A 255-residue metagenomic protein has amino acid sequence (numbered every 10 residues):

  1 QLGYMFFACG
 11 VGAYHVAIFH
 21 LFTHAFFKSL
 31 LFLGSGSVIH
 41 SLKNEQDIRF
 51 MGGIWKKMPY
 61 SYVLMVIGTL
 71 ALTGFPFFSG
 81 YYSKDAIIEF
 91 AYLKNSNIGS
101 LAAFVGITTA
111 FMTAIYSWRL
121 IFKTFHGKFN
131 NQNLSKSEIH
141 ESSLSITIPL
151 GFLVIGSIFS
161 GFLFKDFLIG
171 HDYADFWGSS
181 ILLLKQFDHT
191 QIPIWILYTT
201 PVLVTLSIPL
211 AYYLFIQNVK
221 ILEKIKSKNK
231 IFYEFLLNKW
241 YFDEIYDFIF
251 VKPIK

Functional and structural regions predicted by a protein language model:
Q1-I48: Alpha-helical multi-pass transmembrane bundles of energy-transducing inner-membrane proteins
Q1-L2, L42-F78, S100-T109, L134-F159: Interfacial and helix-entry/exit segments of alpha-helical transmembrane bundles in multi-pass inner-membrane proteins
T23-K28, T108-R119, K128, F235-K255: Alpha-helical transmembrane segments of multi-pass membrane proteins predominantly involved in bioenergetics
K28, F32, S100-E138, A174 (+1 more regions): Predominantly late transmembrane helices and immediately cytosolic-facing juxtamembrane segments
F32-S35, N44, K84-D85, A114-W118 (+3 more regions): Alpha-helical transmembrane segments of polytopic integral membrane proteins, especially the permease/helical cores
I54-P59, V63, I67-N97, H126 (+1 more regions): Flexible glycine/proline-rich, aromatic-decorated loop/lid segments
N131, E138-I208: Hard-cation-handling environments
G170-V202, Y213-K255: Aromatic-capped, Gly/Pro-kinked transmembrane alpha-helices
